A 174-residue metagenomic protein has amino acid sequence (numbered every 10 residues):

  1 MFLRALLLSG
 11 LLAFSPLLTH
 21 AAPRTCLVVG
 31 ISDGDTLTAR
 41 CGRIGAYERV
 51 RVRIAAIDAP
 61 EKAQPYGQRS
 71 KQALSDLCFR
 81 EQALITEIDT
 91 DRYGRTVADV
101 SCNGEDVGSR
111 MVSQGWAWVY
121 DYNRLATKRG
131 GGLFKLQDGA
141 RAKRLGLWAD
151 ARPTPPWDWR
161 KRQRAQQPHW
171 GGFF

Functional and structural regions predicted by a protein language model:
F2, L7, L11-F174: Small beta-barrel nucleic-acid-binding modules, primarily SNase/OB-fold domains and secondarily Tudor-like barrels
